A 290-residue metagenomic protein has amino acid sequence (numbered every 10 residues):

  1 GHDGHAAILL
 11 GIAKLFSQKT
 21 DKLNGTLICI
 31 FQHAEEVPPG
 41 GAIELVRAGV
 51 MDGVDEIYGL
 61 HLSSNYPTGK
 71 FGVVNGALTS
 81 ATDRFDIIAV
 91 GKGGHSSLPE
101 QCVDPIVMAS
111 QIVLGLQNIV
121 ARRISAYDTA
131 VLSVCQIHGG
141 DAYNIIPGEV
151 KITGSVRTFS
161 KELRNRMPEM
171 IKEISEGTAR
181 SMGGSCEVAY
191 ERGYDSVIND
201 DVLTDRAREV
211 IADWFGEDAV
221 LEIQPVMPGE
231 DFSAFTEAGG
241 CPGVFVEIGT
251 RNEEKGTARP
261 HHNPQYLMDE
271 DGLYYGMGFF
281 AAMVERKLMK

Functional and structural regions predicted by a protein language model:
G1-G4, D195: Extracytoplasmic/periplasmic, Sec-exported soluble proteins
D3-G4, L9-L10, F16-P147, E230 (+1 more regions): Histidine/acidic-residue-rich, glycine-tolerant segments that coordinate divalent metal ions
S110-K290: Metal-dependent amide/peptide-bond hydrolase catalytic core, centered on the "pita-bread" metallohydrolase fold
